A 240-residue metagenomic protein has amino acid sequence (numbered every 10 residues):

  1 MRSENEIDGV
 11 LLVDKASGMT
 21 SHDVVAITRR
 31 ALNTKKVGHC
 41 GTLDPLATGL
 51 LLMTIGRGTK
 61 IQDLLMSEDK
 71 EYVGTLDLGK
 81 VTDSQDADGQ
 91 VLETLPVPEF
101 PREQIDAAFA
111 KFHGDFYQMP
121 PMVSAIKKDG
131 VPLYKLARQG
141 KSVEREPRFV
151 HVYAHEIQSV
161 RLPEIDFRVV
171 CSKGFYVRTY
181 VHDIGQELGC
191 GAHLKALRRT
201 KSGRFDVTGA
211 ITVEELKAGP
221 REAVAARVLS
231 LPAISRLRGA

Functional and structural regions predicted by a protein language model:
M1-A240: Catalytic/RNA-binding core of pseudouridine synthases
